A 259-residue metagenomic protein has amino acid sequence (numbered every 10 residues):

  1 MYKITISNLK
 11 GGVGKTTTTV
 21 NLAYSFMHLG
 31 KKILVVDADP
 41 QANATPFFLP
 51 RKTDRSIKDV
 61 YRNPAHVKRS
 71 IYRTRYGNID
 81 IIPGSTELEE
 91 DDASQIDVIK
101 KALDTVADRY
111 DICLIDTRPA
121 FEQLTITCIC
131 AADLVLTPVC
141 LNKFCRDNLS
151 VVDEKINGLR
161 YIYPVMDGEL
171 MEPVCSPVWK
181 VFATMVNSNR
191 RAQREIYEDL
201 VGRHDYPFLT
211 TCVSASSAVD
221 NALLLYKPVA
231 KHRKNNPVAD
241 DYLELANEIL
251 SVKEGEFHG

Functional and structural regions predicted by a protein language model:
M1-G259: P-loop NTP-binding core
